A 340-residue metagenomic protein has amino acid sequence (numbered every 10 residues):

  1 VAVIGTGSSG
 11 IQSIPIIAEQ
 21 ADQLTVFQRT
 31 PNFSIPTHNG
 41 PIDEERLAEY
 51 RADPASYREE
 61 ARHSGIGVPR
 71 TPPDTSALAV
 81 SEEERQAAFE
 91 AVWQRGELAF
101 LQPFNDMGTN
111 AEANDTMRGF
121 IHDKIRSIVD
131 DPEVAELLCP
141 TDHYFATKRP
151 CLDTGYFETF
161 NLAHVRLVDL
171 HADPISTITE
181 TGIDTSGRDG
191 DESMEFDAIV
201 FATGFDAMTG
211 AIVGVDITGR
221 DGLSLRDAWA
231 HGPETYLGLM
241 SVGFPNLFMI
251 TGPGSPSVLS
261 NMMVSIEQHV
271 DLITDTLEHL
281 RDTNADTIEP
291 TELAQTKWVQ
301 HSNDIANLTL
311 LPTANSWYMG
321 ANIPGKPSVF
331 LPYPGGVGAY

Functional and structural regions predicted by a protein language model:
T6, Q20-Y340: N-terminal FAD-binding dinucleotide-binding subdomain shared by FAD-dependent oxidases/monooxygenases
S9: Hydrophobic/small residue at the entry helix of a nucleotide-binding pocket
S13-I17: Aromatic pocket-lining residues of Rossmann-like dinucleotide-binding sites
